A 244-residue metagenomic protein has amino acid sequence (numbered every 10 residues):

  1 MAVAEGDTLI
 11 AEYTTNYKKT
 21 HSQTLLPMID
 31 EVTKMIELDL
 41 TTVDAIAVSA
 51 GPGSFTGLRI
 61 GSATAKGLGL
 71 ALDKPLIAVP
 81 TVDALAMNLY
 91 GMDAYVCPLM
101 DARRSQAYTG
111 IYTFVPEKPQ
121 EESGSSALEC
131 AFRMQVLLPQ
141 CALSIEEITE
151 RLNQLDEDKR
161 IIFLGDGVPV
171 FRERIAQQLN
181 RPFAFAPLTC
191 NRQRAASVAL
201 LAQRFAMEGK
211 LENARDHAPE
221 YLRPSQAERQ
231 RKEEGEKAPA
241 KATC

Functional and structural regions predicted by a protein language model:
M1-A50, C244: N-terminal beta-alpha supersecondary unit
T8, P75-R192, Y221, Q226-A227 (+1 more regions): Surface "functional belts" at beta-alpha junctions
N16-T24, F55, R59, A63 (+3 more regions): Residues at secondary-structure transition points
V32-I36, A71, L89, V198-A206: Stable alpha-helical structural segments in soluble proteins, enriched in small hydrophobic residues
K34-T41, L70-V79, Q120: Phosphate-handling active-site elements
V48-A78: DPxDG-like acidic metal-binding loop motif
A184-C244: Acyltransferase
